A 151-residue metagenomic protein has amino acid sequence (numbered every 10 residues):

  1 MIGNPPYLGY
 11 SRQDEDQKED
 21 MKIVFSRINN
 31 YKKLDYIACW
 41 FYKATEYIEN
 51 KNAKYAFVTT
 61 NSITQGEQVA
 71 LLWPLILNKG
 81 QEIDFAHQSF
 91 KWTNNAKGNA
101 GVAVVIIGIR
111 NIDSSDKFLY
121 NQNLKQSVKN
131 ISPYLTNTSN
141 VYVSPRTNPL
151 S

Functional and structural regions predicted by a protein language model:
M1-S151: Signature of N6-adenine DNA methyltransferases within the class I
